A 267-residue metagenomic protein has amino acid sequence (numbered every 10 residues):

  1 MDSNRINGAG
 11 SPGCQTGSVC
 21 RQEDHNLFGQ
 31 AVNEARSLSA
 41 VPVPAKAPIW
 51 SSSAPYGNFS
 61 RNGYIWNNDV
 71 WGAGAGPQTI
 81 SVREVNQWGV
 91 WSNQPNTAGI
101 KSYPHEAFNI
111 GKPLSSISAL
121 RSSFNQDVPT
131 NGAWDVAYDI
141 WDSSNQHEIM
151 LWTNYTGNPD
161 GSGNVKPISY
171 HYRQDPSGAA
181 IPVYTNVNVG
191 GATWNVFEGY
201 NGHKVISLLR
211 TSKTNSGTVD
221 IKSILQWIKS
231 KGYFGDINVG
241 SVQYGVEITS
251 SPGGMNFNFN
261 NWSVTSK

Functional and structural regions predicted by a protein language model:
M1-N33: Extracellular "spike/adhesin" assembly and maturation modules and analogous cytosolic coiled-coil scaffolds
A35-Q87: Solvent-exposed N-terminal domain segments of exported/luminal and surface proteins
N96-P182: Extracellular-facing segments of soluble proteins and assemblies that are Gly/Ser/Thr-biased and enriched in aromatics
G191: Conserved, mostly hydrophobic/aromatic
W194-V196: Signature of long, low-cysteine stretches enriched in small and polar/charged residues
T211-K267: Long, compositionally biased interface segments
